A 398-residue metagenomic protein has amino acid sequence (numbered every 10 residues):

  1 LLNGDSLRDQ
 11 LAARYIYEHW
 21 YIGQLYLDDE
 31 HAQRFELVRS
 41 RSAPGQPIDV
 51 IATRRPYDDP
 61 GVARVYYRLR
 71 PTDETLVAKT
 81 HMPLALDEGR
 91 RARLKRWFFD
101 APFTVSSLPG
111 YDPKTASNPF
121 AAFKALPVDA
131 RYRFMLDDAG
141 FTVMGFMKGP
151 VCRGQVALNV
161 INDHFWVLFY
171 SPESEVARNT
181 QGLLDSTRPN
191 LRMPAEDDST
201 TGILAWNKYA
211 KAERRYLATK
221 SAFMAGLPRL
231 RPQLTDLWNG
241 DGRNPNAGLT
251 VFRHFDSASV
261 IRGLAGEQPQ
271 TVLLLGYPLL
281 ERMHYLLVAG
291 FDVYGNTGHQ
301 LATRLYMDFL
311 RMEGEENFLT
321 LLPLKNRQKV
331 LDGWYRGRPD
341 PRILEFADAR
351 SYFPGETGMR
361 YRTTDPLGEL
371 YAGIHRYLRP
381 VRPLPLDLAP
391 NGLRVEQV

Functional and structural regions predicted by a protein language model:
L2-G4, Q10: Charged, amphipathic alpha-helical linkers/stalks
D9, A13-P71: Extended amphipathic alpha-helical segments with heptad-repeat/coiled-coil character used for oligomerization, fusion
A13-Y17, E36, R91-K95, F99 (+2 more regions): Generic detector of well-ordered alpha-helical segments enriched in charged/polar residues, highlighting helical
R14, V50, R55, A63-L237 (+1 more regions): Ordered core of a single globular domain
D29, I48-I51, T80, S107 (+4 more regions): Generic detector of ordered, mature protein regions
S171-V398: Long C-terminal appendages of very large multidomain proteins
